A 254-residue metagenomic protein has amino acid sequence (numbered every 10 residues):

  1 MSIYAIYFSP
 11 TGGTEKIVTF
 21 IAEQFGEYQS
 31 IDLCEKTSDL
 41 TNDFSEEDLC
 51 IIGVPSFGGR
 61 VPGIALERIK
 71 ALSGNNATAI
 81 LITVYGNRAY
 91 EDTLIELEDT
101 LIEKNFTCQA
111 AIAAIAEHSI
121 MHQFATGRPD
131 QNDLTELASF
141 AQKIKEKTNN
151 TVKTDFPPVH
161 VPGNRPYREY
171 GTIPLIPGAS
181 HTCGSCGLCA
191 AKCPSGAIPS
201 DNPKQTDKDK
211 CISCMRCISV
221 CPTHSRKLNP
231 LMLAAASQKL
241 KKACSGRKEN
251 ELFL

Functional and structural regions predicted by a protein language model:
S2-I17, I21-K36, L40-T172, P230-S237 (+1 more regions): FMN-binding flavodoxin-like domain, especially the glycine-rich phosphate-binding loop
P157-P194: A mid-sequence, solvent-exposed acidic-amphipathic segment
A179, G184-I212, R216-L233: Iron-sulfur cluster-binding cysteine motifs and their immediate structural context in ferredoxin-like electron-transfer
